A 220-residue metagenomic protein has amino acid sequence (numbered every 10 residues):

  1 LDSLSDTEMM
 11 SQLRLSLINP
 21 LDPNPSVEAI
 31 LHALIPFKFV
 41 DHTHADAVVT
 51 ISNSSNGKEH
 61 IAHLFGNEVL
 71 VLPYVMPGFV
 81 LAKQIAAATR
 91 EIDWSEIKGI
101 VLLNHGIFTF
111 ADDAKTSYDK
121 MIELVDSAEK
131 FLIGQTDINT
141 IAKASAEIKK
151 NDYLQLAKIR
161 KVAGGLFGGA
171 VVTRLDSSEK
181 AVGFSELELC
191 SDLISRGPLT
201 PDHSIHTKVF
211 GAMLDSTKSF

Functional and structural regions predicted by a protein language model:
L1-F220: Glycine-rich flexible loops
